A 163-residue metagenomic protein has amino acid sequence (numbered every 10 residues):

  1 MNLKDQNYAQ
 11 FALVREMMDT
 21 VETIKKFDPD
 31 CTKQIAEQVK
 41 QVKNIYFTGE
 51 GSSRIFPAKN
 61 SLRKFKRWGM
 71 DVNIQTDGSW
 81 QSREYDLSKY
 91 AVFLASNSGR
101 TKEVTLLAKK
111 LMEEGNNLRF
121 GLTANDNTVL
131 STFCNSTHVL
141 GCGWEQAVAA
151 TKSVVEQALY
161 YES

Functional and structural regions predicted by a protein language model:
M1-Q34, V148-A149, E156-L159: Cofactor-/ligand-binding subdomain signature composed of acidic, glycine-rich, tryptophan-containing flexible loops
I35-V39: Short boundary motifs at domain starts and secondary-structure transition points
K40-S163: Glycine-rich phosphate-binding loops that contact phosphosugars or nucleotide phosphates
